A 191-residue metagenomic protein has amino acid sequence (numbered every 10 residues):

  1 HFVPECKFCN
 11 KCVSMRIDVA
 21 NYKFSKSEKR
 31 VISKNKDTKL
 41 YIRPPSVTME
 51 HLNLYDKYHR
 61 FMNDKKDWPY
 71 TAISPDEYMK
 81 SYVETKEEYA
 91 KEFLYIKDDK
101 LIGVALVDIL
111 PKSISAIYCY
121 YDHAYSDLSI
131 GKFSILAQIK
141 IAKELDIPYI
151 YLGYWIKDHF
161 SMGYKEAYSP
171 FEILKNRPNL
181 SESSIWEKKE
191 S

Functional and structural regions predicted by a protein language model:
F2-C9, S14-D127, A167: A conserved beta-strand-loop-helix scaffold within acyl/acetyltransferase catalytic domains
V13-A20, Y149-S191: Active-site/acyl-donor-binding loops of N-acyltransferases
Y55, I135-Q138, K165: Residue-level preference for non-acidic, small/hydrophobic
D108, F133-L136, G153: Active-site scaffold segments
D127-I139: Conserved acetyl-CoA-binding loop-helix of GNAT-fold acetyltransferases
L136-P148: Conserved acyl-CoA
